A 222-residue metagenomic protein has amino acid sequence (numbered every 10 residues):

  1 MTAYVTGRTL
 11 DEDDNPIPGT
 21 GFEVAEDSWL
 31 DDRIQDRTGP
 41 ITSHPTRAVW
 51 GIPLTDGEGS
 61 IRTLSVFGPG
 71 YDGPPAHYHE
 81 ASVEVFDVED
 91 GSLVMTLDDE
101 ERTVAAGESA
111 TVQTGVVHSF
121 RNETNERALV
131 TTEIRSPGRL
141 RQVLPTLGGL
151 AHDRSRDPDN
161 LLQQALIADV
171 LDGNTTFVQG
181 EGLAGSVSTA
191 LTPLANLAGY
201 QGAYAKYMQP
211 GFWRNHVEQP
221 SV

Functional and structural regions predicted by a protein language model:
M1-T46, D56-S60, Y71-A76, E80-S82 (+1 more regions): Jelly-roll (double-stranded beta-helix
V49-G51: Metal-centered catalytic cores of metalloenzymes
R62-V66: Short, well-ordered beta-strand segments enriched in hydrophobic/aromatic residues
F67-G68, V88: Hydrophobic residues in beta-strands and at strand termini
A81-L93: Glycine- and acidic-residue-biased ligand/ion/polar-headgroup-sensing regions
